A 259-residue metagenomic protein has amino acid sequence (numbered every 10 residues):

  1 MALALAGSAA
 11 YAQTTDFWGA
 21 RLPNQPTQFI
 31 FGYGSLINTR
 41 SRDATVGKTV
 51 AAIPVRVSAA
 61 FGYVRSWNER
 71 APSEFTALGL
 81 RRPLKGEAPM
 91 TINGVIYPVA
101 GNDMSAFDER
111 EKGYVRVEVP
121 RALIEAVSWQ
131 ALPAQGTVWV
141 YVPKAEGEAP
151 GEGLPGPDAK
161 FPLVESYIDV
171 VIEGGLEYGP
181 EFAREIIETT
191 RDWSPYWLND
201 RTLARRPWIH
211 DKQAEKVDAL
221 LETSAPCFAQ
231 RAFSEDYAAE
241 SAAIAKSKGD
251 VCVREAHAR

Functional and structural regions predicted by a protein language model:
M1-A6: Bacterial N-terminal signal peptides
S8-A12: Sec/Tat signal peptide C-region and signal peptidase I cleavage site
Q13-R259: A glycine-rich, hydrophobic/aromatic-adjacent loop/helix-cap motif
